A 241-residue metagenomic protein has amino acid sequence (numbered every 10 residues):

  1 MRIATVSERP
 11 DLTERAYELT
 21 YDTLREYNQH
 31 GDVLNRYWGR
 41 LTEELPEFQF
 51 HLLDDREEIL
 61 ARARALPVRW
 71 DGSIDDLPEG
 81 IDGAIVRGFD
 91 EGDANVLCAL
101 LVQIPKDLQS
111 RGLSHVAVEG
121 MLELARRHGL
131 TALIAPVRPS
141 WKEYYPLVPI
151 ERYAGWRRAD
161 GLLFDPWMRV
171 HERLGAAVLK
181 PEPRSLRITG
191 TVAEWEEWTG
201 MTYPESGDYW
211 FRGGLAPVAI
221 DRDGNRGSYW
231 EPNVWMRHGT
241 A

Functional and structural regions predicted by a protein language model:
M1-D76: Short amphipathic alpha-helix that is part of the acyltransferase structural core
E47-H51, R62, V96, L101 (+1 more regions): Short hydrophobic/aromatic beta-strand element in the GNAT-like acyltransferase core that lines or flanks the acyl-donor
A63-L101, P139-F164, E182-S228: Conserved acyl-donor/pantetheine-binding loop and adjacent beta-alpha core of acyl/acetyltransferases and related
I104-D107: Active-site acidic-Proline motif in GNAT/NAT acetyltransferases
Q109-R127, A132-A135: Conserved acetyl-CoA-binding loop-helix of GNAT-fold acetyltransferases
D165-R173: Short alpha-helix
E172-K180: Conserved acetyl-CoA-binding loop of GNAT-fold acetyltransferases
R237-A241: Short beta-strand-to-coil "C-cap" segments at the C-terminal boundary of structured domains/repeats, marking
